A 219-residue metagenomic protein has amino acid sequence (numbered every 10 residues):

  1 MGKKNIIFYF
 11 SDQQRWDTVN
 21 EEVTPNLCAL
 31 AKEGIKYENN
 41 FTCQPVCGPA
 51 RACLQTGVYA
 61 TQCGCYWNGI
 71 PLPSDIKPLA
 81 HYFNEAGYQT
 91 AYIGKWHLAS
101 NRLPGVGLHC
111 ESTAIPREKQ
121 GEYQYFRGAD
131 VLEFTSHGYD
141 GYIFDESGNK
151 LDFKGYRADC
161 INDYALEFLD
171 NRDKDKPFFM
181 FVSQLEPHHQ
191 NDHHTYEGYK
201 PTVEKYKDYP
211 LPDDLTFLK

Functional and structural regions predicted by a protein language model:
M1-K219: Formylglycine-dependent sulfatase
